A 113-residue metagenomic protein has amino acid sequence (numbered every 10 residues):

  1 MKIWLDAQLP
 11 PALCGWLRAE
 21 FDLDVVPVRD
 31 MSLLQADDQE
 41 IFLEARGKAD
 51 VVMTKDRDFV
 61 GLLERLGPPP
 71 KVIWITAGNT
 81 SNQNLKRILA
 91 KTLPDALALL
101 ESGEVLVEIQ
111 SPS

Functional and structural regions predicted by a protein language model:
K2-V51: N-terminal first-folded block
L5-D6, T54-K55, A77: Small/polar loops that bind or transfer phosphate-bearing groups
C14-G15, L62-E64, N84-L85: Short glycine-/acidic-enriched loop or helix-start segments at secondary-structure transitions that form or flank
S32, G47-D50, T54-G61, P68 (+1 more regions): Amphipathic, hydrophobic secondary-structure cores in small proteins
S32-E40, D56-R57, T80-N84: Residues at secondary-structure transition points
D38-E40, E64-P68: Short secondary-structure transition/capping segments
P70-P112: C-terminal structural segments of small proteins and small subunits
